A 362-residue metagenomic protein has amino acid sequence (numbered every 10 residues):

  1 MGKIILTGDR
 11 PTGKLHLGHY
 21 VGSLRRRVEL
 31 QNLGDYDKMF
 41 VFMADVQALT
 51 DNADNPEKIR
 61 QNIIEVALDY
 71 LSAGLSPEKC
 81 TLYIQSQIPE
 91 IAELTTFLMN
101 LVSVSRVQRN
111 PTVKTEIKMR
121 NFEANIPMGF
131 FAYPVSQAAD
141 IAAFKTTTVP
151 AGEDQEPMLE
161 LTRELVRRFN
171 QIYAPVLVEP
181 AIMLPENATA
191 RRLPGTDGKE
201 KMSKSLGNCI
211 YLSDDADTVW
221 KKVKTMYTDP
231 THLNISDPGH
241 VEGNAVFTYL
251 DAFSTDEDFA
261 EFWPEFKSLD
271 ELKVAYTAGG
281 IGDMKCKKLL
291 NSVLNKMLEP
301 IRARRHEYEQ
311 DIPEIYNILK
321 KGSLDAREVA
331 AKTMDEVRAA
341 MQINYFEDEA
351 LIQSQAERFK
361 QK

Functional and structural regions predicted by a protein language model:
M1-K3, F346-E347: Extreme N-terminus of proteins, especially the signal/transit-peptide cleavage junction and the first residues
G2-A139, K296, H306: N-terminal Rossmann-like or analogous alpha/beta NTP/dinucleotide-binding catalytic cores that position adenine
P11, V149-P150, N208: A generic structural motif
P111-T115, M119-F169, Y173, P194-D197: Internal, conserved structured core segments that host functional sites
R163-K362: Conserved nucleotide- and phosphate/pyrophosphate-binding catalytic cores in adenylate/nucleotidyl-handling enzymes
